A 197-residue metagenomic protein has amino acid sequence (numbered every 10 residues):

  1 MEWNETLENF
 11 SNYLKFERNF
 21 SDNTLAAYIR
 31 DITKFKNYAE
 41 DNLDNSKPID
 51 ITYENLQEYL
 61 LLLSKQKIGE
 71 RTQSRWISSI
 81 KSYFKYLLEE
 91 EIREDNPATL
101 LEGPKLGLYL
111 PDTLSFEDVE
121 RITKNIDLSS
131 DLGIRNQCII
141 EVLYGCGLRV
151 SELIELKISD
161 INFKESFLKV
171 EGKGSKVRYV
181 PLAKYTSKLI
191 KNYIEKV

Functional and structural regions predicted by a protein language model:
M1-V197: Conserved catalytic core of the tyrosine transesterase superfamily
